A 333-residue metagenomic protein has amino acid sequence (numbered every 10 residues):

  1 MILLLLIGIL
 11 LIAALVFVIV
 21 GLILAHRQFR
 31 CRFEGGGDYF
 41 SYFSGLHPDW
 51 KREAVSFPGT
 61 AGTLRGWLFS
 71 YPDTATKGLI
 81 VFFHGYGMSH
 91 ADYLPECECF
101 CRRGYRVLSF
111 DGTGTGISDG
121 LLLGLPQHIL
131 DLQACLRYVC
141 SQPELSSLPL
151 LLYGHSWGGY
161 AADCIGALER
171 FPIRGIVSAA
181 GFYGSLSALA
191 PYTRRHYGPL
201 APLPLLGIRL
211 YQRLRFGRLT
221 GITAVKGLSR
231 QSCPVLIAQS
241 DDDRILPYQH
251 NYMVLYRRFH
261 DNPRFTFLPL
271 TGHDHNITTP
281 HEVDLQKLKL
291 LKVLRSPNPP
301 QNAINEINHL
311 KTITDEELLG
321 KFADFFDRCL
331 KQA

Functional and structural regions predicted by a protein language model:
I2-P58, R65-W67, L291-N302: An N-terminal hydrophobic leader/cap segment in hydrolases
Y86-C99, Q249: The serine-hydrolase catalytic nucleophile loop
C97-D119: Conserved alpha/beta-hydrolase
L123-P143: Alpha/beta-hydrolase active-site loop
C164-R218: Hydrolase active-site cap/lid region
Q231, I237-Q239, D243: Short beta-strand/loop motif that positions the catalytic acidic residue of the alpha/beta-hydrolase fold
C233, P247-R257, E282: Short alpha-helix in the alpha/beta-hydrolase fold that links the catalytic acid
E282-A333: Catalytic active-site module of serine/aspartate enzymes centered on a nucleophile-bearing elbow/loop
